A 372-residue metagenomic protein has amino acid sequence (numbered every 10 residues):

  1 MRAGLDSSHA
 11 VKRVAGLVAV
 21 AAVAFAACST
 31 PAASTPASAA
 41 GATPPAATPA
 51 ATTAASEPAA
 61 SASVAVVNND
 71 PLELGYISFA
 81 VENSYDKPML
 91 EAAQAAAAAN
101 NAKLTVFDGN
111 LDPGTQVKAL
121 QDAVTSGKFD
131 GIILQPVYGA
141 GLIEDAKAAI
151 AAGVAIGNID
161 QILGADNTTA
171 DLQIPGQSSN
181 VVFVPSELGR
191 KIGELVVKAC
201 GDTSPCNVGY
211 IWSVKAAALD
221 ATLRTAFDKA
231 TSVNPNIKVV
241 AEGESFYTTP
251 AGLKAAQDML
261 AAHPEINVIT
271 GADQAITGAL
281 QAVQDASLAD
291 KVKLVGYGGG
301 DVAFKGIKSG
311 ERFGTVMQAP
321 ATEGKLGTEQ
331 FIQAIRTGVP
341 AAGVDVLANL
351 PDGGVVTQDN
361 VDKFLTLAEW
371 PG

Functional and structural regions predicted by a protein language model:
G16, E57-L72, I211, K215 (+2 more regions): Hinge/cleft segment of the Venus flytrap/periplasmic-binding protein
C28-S38, A42: Bacterial lipoprotein signal-peptidase II cleavage site
A59-A96, N100, T105-Q121, L134-A140 (+2 more regions): Extracytoplasmic "Venus flytrap"
V67-N68, Q116, S178-C206, A251-L253 (+2 more regions): Hydrophobic alpha-helical segments within soluble ligand-binding/sensing domains
Y85-N100, L188-I192, A218-I237, A255 (+2 more regions): Short, solvent-exposed amphipathic alpha-helices that sit in or adjacent to ligand/effector-binding or catalytic
A98-N110, N207-Y210, D228-T249: Short beta-strand elements in bilobed, periplasmic/extracellular small-molecule ligand-binding domains
L134-A151, A226-F227, V240-K305: Hydrophobic alpha-helical
D145-E187, G300-K308, R312-F313: Flexible loop/hinge segments that line or gate small-molecule binding clefts
